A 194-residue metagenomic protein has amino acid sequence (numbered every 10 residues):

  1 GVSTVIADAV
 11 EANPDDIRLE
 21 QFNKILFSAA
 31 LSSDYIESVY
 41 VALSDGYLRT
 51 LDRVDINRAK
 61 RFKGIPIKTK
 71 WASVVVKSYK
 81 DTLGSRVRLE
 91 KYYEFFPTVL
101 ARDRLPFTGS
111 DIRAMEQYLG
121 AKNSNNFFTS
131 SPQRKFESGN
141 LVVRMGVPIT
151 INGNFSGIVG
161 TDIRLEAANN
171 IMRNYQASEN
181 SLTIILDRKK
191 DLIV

Functional and structural regions predicted by a protein language model:
G1-S38, N126-F127, L141-V142: Juxtamembrane extracytoplasmic/periplasmic/luminal helical "stalk" adjacent to the first N-terminal
V2, L31-Y47, R61-T98, T108 (+2 more regions): Short N-terminal helix-loop-first-beta-strand/juxtamembrane motif that initiates sensory/input modules
D8-D15, Y118, R134, R173: Short, flexible helix-adjacent loops and helix caps
Q21-S33, P132-R134, N154, I158-V194: Solvent-exposed, extracytoplasmic
Y47-L51, S138: Short catalytic/ligand-binding loop motif for oxyanion handling, primarily in non-cytosolic enzymes, centered on
L51-D52, V142-R144, I193: Extracytoplasmic/periplasmic ligand-binding sensor domains of two-pass membrane signal-transduction receptors
V54-A59: Short secondary-structure boundary/capping segments
T69, V76-L165, N170: Extracytoplasmic/periplasmic ligand-binding sensor regions of membrane-associated signaling proteins
